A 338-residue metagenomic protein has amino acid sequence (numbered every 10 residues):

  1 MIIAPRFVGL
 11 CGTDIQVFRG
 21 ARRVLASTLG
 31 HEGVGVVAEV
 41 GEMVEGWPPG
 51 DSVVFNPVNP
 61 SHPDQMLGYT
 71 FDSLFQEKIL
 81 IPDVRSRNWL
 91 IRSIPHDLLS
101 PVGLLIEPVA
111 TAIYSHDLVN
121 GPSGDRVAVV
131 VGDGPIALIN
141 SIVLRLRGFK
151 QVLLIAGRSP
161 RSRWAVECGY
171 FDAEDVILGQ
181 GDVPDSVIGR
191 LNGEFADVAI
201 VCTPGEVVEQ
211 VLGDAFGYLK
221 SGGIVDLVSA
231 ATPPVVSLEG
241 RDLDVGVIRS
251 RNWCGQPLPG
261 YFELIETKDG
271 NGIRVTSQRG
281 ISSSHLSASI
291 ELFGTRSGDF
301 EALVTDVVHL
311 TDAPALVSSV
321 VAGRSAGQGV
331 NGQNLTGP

Functional and structural regions predicted by a protein language model:
M1-V8, F18-N59, S73, P95: Glycine-rich beta-strand-centered segment in the early N-terminal region that forms part of a ligand/cofactor-binding
A26, G46, L105, N120-G121 (+1 more regions): Residue-level "contact hotspot" at macromolecular interaction interfaces
N59-V131: NAD(P)H dinucleotide-binding glycine-rich loop of Rossmann-like/cofactor-binding domains, especially the beta1-alpha1
T111, P135-I136, L144, R161: Hydrophobic/small residue at the entry helix of a nucleotide-binding pocket
N120-G124, R163, C168-G272: Glycine-rich cofactor phosphate-binding loops and adjacent beta1-alpha1 units of small-molecule cofactor enzyme domains
L146-Q151, Y170-F171: Conserved S-adenosyl-L-methionine
I155-S159: Conserved acidic E/D residue at the C-terminus of a beta-strand in Rossmann-like folds
C202, G213, G272, R279-P338: C-terminal hydrophobic helical "lid"/dimerization subdomain of Rossmann-like NAD(P)H-dependent oxidoreductases
